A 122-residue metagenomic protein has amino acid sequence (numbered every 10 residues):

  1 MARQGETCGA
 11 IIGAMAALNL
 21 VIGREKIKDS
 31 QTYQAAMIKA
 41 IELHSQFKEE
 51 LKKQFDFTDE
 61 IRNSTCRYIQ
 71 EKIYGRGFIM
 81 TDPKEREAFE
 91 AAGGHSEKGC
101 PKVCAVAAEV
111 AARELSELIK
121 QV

Functional and structural regions predicted by a protein language model:
M1-A16: Conserved phosphate/anionic-ligand binding catalytic regions in large, soluble enzymes, centered on
I12-V21, Q31-V122: Amphipathic alpha-helical interface segments
E25-K26: Active-site-proximal mixed secondary-structure blocks
